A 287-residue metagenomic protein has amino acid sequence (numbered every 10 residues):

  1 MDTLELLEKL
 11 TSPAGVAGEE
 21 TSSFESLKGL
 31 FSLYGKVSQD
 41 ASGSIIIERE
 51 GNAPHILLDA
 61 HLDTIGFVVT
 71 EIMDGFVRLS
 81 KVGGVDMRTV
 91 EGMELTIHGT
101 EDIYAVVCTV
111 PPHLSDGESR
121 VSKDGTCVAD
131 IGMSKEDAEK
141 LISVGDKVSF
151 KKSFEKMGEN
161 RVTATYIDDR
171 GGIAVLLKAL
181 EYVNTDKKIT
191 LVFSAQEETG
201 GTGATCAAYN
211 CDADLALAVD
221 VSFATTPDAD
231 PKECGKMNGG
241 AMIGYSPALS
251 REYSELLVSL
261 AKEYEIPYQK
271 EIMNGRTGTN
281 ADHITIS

Functional and structural regions predicted by a protein language model:
M1-S287: N-terminal hydrophobic/helix-forming segments and targeting peptides
